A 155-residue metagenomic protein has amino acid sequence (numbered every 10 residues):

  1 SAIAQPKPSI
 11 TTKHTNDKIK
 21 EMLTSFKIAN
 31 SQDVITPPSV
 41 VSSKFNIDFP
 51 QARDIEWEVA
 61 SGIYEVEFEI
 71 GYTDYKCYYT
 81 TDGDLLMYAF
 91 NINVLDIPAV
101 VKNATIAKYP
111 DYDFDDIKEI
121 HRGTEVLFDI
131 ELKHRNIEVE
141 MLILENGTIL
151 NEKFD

Functional and structural regions predicted by a protein language model:
I3-S43, D155: Sec-dependent signal peptide cleavage junction
T12-D17, G62, V66-F90, L132-F154: Amphipathic N-proximal alpha-helical interface segments
N16-M22, S39-V41, K76-T81, I92 (+1 more regions): Short amphipathic alpha-helical segments, especially helix-boundary/capping motifs
I19-K20, I106-E119, G123-F128, I143-D155: Flexible "stalk/tail and boundary" regions
N30-Q51, L95-D115: Short, non-transmembrane alpha-helical segments in secretory-pathway proteins
F45, F49, Y64, F68 (+3 more regions): Aromatic side chains
R53-I70, F114-K133: A cross-family detector of function-defining hotspots
